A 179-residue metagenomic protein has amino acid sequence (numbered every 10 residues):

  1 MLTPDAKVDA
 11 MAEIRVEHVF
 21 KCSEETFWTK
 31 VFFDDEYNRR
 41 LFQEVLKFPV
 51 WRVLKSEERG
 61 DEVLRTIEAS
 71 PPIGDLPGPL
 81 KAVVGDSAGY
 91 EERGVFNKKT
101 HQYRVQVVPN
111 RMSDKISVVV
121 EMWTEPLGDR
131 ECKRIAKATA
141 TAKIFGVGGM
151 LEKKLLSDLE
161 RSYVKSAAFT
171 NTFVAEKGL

Functional and structural regions predicted by a protein language model:
L2-L76: Hydrophobic ligand-binding cavity/cleft-lining segments
M11, F48-P49, S87-G89, K115-S117: Short solvent-exposed loop/turn micro-motifs enriched in small/polar/acidic residues
K21-E25, S70-G74, K99, N110 (+2 more regions): Generic structural motif
R52-Q106: Glycine-rich portal/gate segments that line the openings of hydrophobic small-molecule binding cavities
K55-R59, M122, V164, L179: Short alpha-helix boundary/capping motifs
V63-T66, Y90, V95, R104-S157: Beta-strand/loop substructures that line and gate deep hydrophobic ligand-binding cavities in soluble
R93-K98, G149-L179: A conserved amphipathic terminal alpha-helix motif
